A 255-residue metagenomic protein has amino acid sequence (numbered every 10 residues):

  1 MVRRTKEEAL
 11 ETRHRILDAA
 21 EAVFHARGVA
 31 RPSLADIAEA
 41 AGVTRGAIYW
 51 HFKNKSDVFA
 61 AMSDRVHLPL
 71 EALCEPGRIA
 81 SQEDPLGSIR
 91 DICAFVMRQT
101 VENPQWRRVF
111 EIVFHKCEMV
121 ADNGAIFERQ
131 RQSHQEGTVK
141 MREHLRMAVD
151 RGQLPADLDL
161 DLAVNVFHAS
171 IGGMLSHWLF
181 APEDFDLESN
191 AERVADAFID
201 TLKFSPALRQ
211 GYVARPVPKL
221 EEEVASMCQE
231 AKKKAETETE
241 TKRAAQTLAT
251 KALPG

Functional and structural regions predicted by a protein language model:
M1-E11, L208-G255: N-terminal intrinsically disordered/low-complexity leader segments
M1-R27, R31-V43, D57-A60, A245: Basic, helix-initiating cap at the start of DNA-binding domains
Y49-F52, S56: A short His-aromatic
A61, E75-R108, L160, V164-F167 (+3 more regions): Hydrophobic alpha-helical connector segments
D64-P69: Short, basic, alpha-helical segments at the C-terminal edge of helix-turn-helix-like DNA-binding modules
E71, E75, G87, N123-R151 (+2 more regions): Amphipathic alpha-helical packing segments from all-alpha helical-bundle domains
E102-E128, G211-A214: Amphipathic alpha-helical segments used for helix-helix packing
I112, L158-H177, N190-T201, P216-E223: Hydrophobic alpha-helical segments that form the core of small-molecule binding pockets and/or dimer interfaces
